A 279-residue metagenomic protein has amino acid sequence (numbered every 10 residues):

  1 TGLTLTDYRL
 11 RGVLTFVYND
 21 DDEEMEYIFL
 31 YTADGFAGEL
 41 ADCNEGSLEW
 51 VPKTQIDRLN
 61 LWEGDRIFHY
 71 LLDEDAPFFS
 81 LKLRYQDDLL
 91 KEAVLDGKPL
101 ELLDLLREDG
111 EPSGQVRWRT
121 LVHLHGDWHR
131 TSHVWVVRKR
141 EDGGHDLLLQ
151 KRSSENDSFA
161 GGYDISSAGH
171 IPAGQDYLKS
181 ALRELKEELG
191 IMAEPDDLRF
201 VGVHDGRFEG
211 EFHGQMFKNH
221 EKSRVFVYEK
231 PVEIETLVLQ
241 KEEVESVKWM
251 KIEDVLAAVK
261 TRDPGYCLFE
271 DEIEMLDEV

Functional and structural regions predicted by a protein language model:
T1, S166, A181, L185: Hydrophobic alpha-helical positions that pack around
G2-G38, S153-S154, K186-I234: Active-site segment of metal-dependent pyrophosphate-handling enzymes, primarily the Nudix hydrolase catalytic core
L10, Y27, E101, R130-S132 (+2 more regions): Residues that flank catalytic or metal-binding motifs in active/ligand-binding sites
T15, L95, Q115-L121, R152 (+1 more regions): Short clusters of small/polar residues that mark proteolytic maturation junctions
A41-L100, R117, G161-Y163, S167 (+2 more regions): Nudix hydrolase/Nudix homology domain
P99-D142: Acidic, metal-coordinating catalytic segment for phosphate/diphosphate chemistry, firing primarily on the Nudix
T131-I171: A glycine-rich, hydrophobic loop/mini-helix early in the fold
I171-G174, L178-E188: Ordered, amphipathic secondary-structure segments that act as subunit-interaction surfaces in large macromolecular
